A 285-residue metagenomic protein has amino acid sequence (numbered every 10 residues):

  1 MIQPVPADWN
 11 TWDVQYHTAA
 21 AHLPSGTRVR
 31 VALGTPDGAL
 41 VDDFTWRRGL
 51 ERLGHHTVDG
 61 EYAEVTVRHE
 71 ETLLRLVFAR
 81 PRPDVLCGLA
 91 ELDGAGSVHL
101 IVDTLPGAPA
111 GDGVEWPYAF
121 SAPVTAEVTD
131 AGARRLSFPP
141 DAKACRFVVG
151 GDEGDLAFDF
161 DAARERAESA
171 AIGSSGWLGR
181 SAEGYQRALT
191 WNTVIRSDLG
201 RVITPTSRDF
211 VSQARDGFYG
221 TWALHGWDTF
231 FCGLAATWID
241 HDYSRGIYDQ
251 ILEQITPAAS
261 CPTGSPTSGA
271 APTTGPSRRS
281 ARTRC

Functional and structural regions predicted by a protein language model:
M1-S181, G220: Terminal accessory carbohydrate-recognition/targeting modules of carbohydrate-active enzymes
S175-C285: Substrate-binding groove/exosite segments of carbohydrate-active enzymes
